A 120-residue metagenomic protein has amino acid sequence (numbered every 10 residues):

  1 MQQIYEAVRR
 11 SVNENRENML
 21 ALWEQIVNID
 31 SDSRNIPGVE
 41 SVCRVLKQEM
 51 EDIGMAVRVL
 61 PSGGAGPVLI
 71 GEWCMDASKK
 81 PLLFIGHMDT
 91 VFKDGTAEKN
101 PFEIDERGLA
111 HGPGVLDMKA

Functional and structural regions predicted by a protein language model:
Q2-V115: Acidic/His- and Gly-rich active-site-bordering loop/insert found across diverse amide/peptide-bond hydrolases
M118: Catalytic-site microenvironment of enzymes that process N-acetyl-hexosamine-containing cell-wall polysaccharides
